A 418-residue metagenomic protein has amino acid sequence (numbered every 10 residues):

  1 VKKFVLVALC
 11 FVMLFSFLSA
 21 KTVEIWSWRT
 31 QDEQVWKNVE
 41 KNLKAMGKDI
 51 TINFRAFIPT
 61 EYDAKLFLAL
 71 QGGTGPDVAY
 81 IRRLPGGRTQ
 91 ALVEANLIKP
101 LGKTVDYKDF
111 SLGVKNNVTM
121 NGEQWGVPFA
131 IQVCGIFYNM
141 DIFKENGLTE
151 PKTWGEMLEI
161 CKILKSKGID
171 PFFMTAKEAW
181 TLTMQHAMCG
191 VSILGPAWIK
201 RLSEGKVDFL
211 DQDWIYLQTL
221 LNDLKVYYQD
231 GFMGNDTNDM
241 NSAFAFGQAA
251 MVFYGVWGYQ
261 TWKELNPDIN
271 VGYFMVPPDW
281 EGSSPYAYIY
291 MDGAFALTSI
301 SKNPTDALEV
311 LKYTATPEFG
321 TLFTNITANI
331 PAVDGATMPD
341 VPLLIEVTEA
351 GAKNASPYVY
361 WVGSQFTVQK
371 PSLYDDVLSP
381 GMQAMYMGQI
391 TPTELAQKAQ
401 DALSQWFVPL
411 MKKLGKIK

Functional and structural regions predicted by a protein language model:
K21-T30, I50-R55, D77-V78, W125 (+2 more regions): Short, well-ordered beta-strand elements
K41-L112, N116-T119, D141-K152, G247-M251 (+2 more regions): Extracytoplasmic "Venus flytrap"/periplasmic binding protein-like
A69, D77, G102, Y107-I142 (+3 more regions): A structural signal for short loop-to-beta-strand junctions that line the ligand-binding cleft of periplasmic/secreted
R83-C134, L158, L164, Q185-A187 (+3 more regions): Hinge/lid segment of periplasmic solute-binding proteins
T89-A91, Y259-D268, D279-P380, L410-K418: C-terminal lobe and pocket-closing loops of periplasmic/extracytoplasmic Venus-flytrap solute-binding proteins
K99-F110, I193-Y216, E264-N266, P277-Y286 (+3 more regions): Short, solvent-exposed loop/beta-turn-alpha elements that line the ligand-binding surface or hinge of extracytoplasmic
W125-F129, C134, L158-K206, A249: Extracytoplasmic/periplasmic solute-binding protein
I163, S203-M233: Glycine-centered hinge/linker elements that transmit conformational signals in sensory and ligand-binding systems
